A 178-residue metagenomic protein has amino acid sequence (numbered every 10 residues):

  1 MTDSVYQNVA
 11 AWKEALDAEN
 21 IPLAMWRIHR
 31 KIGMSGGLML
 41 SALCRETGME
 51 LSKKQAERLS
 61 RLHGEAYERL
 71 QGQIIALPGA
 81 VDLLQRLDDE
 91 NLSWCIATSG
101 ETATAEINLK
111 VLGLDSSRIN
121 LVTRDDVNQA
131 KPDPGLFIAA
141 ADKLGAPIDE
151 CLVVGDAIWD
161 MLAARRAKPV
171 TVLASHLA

Functional and structural regions predicted by a protein language model:
M1-R27: Active-site neighborhood of HAD-like aspartate-dependent phosphohydrolases
D17, D88, R165: Anion (oxyanion) recognition and catalysis
P22, E50, D115-I119, P147-I148: Conserved H-loop
R27-I32, Q55-E57, L114-Q129: A short, structured active-site edge motif that brings together acidic residues
G33-A66, P78-V81, Q85-D88: A metal-dependent, Asp-based hydrolase signature
E68-I96, T102-E106, P134: Short, acidic loop-to-helix structural element flanking the phosphoryl-transfer center in phosphate-processing enzymes
A130-M161: Conserved Lys-Pro-Asp/Glu-containing loop-to-beta segment of HAD-superfamily phosphomonoesterases, centered on
L152-A178: Acidic, Mg2+-coordinating phosphoryl-transfer loop and its flanking beta/alpha structural elements, shared across
